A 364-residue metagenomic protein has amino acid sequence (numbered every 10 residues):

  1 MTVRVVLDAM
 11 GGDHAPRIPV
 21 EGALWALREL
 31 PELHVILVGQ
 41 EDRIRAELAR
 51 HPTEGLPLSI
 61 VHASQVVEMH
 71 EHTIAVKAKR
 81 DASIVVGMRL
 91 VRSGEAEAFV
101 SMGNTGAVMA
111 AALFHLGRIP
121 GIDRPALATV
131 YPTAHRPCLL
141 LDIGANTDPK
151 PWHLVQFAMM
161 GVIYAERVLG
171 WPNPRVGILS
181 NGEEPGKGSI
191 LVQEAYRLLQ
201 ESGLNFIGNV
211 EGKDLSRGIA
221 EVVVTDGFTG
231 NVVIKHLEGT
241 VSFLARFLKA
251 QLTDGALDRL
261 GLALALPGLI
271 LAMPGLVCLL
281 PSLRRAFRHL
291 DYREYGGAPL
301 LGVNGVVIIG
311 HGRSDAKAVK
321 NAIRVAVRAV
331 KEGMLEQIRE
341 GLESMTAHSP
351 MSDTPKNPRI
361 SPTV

Functional and structural regions predicted by a protein language model:
M1-G11, A23-H34, V303, P362: Generic N-terminal amphipathic, Lys/Arg-enriched alpha-helix
V5-R17, A145-V155, I309-A316: Short, glycine-rich nucleotide/cofactor-binding loops
D8, L37-G39, S59-V61, S101-G103 (+6 more regions): Short beta-strand segments
D13-M69: N-terminal glycine-rich anion-binding loop in soluble enzyme alpha/beta folds
P16-I18, L30-I36, D42-R45, T147-G212 (+1 more regions): Glycine-rich phosphate/diphosphate-binding loop of Rossmann-like nucleotide-binding domains
P52-A96: Phosphate/nucleotide-donor binding subsite
L113-L140, I219-V223, G227-M351, I360: Glycine-rich phosphate/nucleotide-binding loop
